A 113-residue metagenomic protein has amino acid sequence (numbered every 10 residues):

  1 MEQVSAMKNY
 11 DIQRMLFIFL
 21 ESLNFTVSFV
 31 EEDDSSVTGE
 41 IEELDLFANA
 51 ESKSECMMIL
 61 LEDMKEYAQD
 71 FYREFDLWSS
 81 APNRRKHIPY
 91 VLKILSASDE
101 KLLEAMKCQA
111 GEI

Functional and structural regions predicted by a protein language model:
E2-T26, S54, M58-I113: Short, charged, surface-exposed hinge/linker loops at domain edges that act as mobile lids or interdomain connectors
L23-E43: Short aromatic-glycine-(Arg/Gly/Cys) micro-motifs in beta-strand/loop hairpins
I41-E55: A short, exposed loop/beta-hairpin motif centered on an aromatic-Gly-Thr core
